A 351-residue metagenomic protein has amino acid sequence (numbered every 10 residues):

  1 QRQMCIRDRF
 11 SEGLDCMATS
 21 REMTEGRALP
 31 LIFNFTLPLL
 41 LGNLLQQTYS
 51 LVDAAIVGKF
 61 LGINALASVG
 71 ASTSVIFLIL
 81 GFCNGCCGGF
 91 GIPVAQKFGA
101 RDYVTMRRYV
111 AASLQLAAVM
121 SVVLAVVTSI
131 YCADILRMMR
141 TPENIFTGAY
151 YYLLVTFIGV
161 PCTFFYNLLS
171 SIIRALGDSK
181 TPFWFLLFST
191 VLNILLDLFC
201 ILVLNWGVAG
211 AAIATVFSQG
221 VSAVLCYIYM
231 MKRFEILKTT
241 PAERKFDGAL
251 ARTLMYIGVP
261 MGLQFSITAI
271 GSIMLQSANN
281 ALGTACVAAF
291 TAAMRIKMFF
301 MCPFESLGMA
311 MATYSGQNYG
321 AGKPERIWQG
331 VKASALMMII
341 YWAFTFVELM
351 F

Functional and structural regions predicted by a protein language model:
Q1-I6: Short, small-residue-biased leader/transition segments that mark boundaries at the very start of proteins
S11-T36, T215, V224-T268: Interhelical loop/hinge segments that connect adjacent transmembrane helices in multipass membrane
P30-G91, A95, V259-N279: Signature of the first transmembrane helix
T48-A67, L136-E143, F199-W206, S266-R295 (+2 more regions): Helix-terminus/linker motif at the lipid-water interface of multi-pass membrane proteins
L66-V126, T163-P182, A289-L349: Small-residue-rich hydrophobic transmembrane alpha-helices
V123-L154, F344-F351: Short membrane-interface helical motifs at transmembrane helix boundaries in multi-pass membrane transporters
E143-Y166, M298, F304: Alpha-helical transmembrane segments of multi-pass membrane proteins
T190-V224: Membrane-interface helix-loop junctions in multi-pass transport and translocation proteins
